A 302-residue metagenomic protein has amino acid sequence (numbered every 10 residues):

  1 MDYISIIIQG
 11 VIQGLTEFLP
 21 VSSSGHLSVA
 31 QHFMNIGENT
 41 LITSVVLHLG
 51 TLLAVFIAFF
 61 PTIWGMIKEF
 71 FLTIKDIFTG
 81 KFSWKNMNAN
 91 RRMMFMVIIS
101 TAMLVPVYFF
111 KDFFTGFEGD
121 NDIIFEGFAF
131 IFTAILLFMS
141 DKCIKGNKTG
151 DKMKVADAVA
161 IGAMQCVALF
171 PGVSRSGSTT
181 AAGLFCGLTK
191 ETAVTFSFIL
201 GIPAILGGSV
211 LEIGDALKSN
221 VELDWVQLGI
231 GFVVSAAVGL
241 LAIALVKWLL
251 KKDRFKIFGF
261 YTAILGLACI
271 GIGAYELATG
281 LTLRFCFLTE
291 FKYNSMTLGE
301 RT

Functional and structural regions predicted by a protein language model:
M1-T302: Multi-pass membrane proteins that catalyze or facilitate reactions on polyprenyl-/lipid-phosphate substrates and their
